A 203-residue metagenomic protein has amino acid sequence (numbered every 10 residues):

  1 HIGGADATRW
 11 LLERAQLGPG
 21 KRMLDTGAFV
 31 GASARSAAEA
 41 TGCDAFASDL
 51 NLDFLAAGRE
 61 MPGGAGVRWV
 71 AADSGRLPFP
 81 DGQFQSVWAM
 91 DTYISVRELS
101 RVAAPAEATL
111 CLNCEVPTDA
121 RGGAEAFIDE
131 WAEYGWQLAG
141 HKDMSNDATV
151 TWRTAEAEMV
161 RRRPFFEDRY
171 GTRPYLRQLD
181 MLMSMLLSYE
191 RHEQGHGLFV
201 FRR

Functional and structural regions predicted by a protein language model:
H1-P19: Conserved alpha-helix/loop element of class I SAM-dependent methyltransferases that forms part of the SAM/SAH-binding
R22-R76: Class I SAM-dependent methyltransferase SAM/SAH-binding core
G75-S86: A short acidic, Gly/Pro-enriched loop at the edge of an enzyme's catalytic core that lines a small-molecule cofactor
Q85-R97: A short SAM/SAH-binding and catalytic strip from SAM-dependent methyltransferases
V96-T109: A short glycine-rich, Lys/Arg-flanked "PGG" loop and its adjoining helix->strand segment in the class I
T109-E130: Conserved class I S-adenosyl-L-methionine
W136-D147: Conserved S-adenosyl-L-methionine
S145-R203: Conserved Class I S-adenosyl-L-methionine
